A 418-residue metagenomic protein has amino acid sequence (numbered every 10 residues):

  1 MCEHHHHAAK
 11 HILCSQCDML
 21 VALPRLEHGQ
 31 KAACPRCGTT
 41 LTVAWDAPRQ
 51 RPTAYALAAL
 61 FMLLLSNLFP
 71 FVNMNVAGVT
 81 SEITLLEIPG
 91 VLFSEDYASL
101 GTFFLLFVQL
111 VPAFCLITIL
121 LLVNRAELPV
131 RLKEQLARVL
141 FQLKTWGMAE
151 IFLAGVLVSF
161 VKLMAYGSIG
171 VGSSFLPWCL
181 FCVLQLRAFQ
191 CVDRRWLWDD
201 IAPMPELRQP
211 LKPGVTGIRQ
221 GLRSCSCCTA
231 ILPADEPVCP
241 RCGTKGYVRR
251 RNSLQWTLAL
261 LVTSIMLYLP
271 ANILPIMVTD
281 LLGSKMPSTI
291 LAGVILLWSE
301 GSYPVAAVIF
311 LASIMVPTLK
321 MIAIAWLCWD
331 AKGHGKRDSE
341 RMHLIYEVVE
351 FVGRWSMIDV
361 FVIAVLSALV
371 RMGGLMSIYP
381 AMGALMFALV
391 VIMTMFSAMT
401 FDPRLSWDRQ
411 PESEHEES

Functional and structural regions predicted by a protein language model:
M1-S418: Long C-terminal interaction/binding lobes of large macromolecular proteins
